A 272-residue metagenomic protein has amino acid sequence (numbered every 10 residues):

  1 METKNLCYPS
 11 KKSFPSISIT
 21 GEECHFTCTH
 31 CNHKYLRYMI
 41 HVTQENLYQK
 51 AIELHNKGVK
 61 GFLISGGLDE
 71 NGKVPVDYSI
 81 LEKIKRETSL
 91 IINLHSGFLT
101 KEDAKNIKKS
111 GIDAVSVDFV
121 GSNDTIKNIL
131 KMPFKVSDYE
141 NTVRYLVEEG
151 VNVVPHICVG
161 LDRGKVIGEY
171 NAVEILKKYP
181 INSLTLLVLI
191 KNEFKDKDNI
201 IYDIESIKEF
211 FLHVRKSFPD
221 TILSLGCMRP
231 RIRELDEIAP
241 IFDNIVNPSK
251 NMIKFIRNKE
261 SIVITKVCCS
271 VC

Functional and structural regions predicted by a protein language model:
M1-C7, Y48, T88, Y170 (+1 more regions): Auxiliary Fe-S-binding modules of radical SAM enzymes
M1-I40: N-terminal [4Fe-4S]-dependent radical SAM core
P9-K12, K109, A239: Solvent-exposed alpha-helices and their adjacent loops that cap or buttress functional pockets in soluble metabolic
P15-I17, F62, I92-L94, V115-V117 (+4 more regions): Hydrophobic faces of well-ordered beta-strands that scaffold small-molecule active sites in alpha/beta enzyme cores
T20, H33-I129, P133-N152, L161-N171 (+2 more regions): Conserved Radical SAM active-site core
E22-H25, V120-S122, L189-K191: Short connector loops/turns at beta-strand edges and beta->alpha or beta->beta junctions
C28, I64, A239-P240: Conserved, mostly hydrophobic/aromatic
N152-L161, L189-K197: Short, flexible active-site loops
